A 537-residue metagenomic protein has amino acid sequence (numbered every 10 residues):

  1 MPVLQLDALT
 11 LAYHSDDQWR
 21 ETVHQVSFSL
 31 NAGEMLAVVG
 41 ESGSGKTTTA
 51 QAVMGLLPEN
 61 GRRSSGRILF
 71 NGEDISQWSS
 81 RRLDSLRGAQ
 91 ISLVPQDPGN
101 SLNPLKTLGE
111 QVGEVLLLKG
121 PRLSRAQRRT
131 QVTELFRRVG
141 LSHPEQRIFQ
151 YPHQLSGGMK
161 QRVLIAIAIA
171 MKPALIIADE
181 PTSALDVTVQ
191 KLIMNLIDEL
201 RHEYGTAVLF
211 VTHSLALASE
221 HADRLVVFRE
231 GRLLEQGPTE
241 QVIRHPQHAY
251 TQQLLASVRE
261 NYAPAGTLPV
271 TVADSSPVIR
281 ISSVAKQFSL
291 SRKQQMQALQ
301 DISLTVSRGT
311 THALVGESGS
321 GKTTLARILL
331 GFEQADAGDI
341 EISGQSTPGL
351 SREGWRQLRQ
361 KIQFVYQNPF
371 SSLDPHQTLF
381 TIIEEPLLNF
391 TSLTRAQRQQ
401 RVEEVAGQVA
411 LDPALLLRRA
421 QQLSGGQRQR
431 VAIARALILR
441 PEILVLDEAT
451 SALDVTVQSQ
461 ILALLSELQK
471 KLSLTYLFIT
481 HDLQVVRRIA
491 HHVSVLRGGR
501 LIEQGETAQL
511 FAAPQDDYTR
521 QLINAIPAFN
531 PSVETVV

Functional and structural regions predicted by a protein language model:
M54, P58, L330: Helix-to-loop junction immediately C-terminal to a conserved catalytic motif
R62-D74, G338-S346: Conserved ABC transporter NBD signature motif
G88, H153, M171, L439: Conserved signature/switch motifs of ABC ATPase nucleotide-binding domains
Q127-Q146, Q397-A414, I523: Conserved ABC ATPase "signature" region
Q150-L155, M159, R419-L423, Q427: Conserved ABC ATPase signature
Q236-G237, Q504-G505: ABC ATPase "signature
